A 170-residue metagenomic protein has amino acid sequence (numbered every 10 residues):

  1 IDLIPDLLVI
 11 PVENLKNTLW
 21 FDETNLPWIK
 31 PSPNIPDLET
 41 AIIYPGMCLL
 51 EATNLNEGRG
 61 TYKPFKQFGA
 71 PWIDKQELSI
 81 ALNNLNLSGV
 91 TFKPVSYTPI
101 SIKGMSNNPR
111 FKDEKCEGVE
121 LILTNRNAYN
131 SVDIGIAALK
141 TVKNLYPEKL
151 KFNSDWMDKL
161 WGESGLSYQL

Functional and structural regions predicted by a protein language model:
I1-E13: Conserved, well-structured core segments that form the ligand-binding/active-site neighborhood of functional domains
D2-I4, G58-Y62, E114-C116: Short gly/pro-enriched beta-turn/loop segments at secondary-structure junctions
L15-I100: Glycine-rich, aromatic-lined ligand/substrate-binding cores of catalytic and carbohydrate-binding domains
G69-L170: Conserved functional hotspot residues or short segments at active or partner-binding sites across diverse domains
